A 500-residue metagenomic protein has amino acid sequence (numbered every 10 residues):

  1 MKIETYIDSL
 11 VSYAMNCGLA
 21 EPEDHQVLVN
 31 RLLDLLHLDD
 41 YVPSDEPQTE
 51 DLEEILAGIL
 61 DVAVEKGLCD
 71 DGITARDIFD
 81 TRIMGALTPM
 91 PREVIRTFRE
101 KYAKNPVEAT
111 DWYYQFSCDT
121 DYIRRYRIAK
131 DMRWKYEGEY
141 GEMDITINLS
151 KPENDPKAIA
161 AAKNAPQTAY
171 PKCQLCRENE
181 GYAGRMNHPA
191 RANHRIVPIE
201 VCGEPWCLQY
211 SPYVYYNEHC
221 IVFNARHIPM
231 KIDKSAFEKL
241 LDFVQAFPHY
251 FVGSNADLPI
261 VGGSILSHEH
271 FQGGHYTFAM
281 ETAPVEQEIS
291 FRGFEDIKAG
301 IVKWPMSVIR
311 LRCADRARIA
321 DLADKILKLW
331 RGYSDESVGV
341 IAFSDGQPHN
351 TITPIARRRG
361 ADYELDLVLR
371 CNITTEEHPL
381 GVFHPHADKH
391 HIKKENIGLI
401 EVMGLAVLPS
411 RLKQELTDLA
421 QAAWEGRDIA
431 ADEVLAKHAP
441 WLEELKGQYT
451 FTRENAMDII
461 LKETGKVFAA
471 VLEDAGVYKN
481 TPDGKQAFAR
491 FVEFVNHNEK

Functional and structural regions predicted by a protein language model:
M1-V222, R226-P229, P305, A320-A323 (+1 more regions): Active-site microenvironments that recognize anionic phosphate/pyrophosphate groups
A162, H268-E269: Short secondary-structure boundary/capping segments
N193-R195, H227-V252: Helical scaffold of the NTase/Pol beta-like nucleotidyltransferase catalytic core
W206-S211, A236, L240-V244, S290-I297: Structured alpha-helical segments in the cores of large, soluble enzyme domains
K239-F243, K325, V467: Amphipathic alpha-helical segments that form well-ordered structural scaffolds and often line/cohere around active
V244-S267, G273-L327, R331-S334: Catalytic or ion-translocation cores adjacent to nucleophile or general acid/base/metal-coordination motifs in diverse
